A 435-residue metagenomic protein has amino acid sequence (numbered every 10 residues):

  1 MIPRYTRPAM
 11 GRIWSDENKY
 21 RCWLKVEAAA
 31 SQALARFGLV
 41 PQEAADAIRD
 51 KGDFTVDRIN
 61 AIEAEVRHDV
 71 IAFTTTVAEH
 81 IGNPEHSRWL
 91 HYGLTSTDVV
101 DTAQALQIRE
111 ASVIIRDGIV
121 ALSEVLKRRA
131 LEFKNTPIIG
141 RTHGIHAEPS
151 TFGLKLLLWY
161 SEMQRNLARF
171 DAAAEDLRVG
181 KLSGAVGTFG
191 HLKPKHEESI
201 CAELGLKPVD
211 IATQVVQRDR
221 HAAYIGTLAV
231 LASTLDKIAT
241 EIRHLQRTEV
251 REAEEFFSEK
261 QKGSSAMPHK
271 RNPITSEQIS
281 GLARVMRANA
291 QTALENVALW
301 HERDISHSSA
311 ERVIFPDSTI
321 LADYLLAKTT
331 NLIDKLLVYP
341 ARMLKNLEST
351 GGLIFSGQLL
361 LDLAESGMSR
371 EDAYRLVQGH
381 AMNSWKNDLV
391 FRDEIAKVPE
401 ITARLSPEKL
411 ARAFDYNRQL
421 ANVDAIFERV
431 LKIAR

Functional and structural regions predicted by a protein language model:
M1-F189, K193-S199, P208, Q261-S264 (+2 more regions): A helix-coil-helix interface module used to build multimeric assemblies and to scaffold catalytic/cofactor sites
M1-N18, E43, E65, A72 (+1 more regions): Catalytic-core signal marking the mid-to-C-terminal active-site face
R21, N60, R109-V120, K127 (+10 more regions): Short amphipathic alpha-helical segments with heptad-repeat character
A33, T76, H80, V125 (+16 more regions): Generic, well-ordered alpha-helical scaffold segments in large soluble proteins
V40, V250-R251, S369: Conserved hydrophobic residue
S96, T188, E203, P208-V215 (+4 more regions): A structural signal for small-residue-enriched, beta-sheet-centric alpha/beta enzyme cores and oligomeric scaffold folds
L154, A222-V230, Q358-S366: Short, well-ordered beta-strand elements within core beta-sheets of diverse protein domains
E197-A290: Acidic, glycine-rich loop-and-beta core segments that form the ion-binding/anion-interacting portion of active sites
